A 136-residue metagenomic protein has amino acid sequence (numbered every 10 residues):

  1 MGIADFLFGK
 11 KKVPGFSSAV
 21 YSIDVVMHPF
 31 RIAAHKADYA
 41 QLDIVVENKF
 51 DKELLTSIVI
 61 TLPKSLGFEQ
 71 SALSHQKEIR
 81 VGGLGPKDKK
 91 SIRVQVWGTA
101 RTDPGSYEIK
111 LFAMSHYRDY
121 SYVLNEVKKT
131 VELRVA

Functional and structural regions predicted by a protein language model:
I3-A33, A136: Low-complexity, acidic Ser/Thr/Pro/Gly-rich terminal tails and inter-domain linkers that flank the onset of structured
S22-D24, S65-R80: Short beta-strand and strand-turn-strand segments in soluble, beta-rich domains
P29-A37, G83-P86, A100-T102: Short, solvent-exposed beta-strand/turn "edge" segments of beta-rich domains on protein surfaces
K36-D43, D88-R93, G105-K110, E126-K128: Short, solvent-exposed loop/turn segments enriched in Ser/Thr/Gly
D43-K49, Q95-W97: Short edge beta-strand/loop segments characteristic of extracellular beta-sandwich folds
K49-G67: Short acidic, flexible loop segments centered on an aromatic residue
S74-A100: Intrinsically disordered, low-complexity Pro/Gly/Ser/Thr-rich segments with frequent PxxP/GP/PP motifs and embedded
A100-A136: Terminal connector regions
